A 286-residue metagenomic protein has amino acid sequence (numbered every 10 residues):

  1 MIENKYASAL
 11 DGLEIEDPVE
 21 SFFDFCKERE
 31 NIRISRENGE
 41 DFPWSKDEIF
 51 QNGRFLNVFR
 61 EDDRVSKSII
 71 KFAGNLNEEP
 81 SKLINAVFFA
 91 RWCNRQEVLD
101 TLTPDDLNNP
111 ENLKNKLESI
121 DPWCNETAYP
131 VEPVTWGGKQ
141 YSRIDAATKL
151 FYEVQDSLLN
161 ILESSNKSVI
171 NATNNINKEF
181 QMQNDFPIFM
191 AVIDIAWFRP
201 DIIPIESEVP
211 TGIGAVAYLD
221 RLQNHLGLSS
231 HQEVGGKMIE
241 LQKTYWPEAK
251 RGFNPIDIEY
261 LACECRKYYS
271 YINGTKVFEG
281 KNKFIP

Functional and structural regions predicted by a protein language model:
M1-I69, I144-A172, F189, I193-P286: C-terminal accessory module of base-excision DNA glycosylases/AP lyases that mediates lesion recognition and DNA
K71-I84: Structural motif
I84-F88, A191-V192: Short alpha-helical scaffolding segments that buttress acidic/His motifs in well-ordered protein cores
D100-E179: Alpha-helical ds-nucleic-acid-binding substructure associated with the helix-hairpin-helix region of base-excision DNA
